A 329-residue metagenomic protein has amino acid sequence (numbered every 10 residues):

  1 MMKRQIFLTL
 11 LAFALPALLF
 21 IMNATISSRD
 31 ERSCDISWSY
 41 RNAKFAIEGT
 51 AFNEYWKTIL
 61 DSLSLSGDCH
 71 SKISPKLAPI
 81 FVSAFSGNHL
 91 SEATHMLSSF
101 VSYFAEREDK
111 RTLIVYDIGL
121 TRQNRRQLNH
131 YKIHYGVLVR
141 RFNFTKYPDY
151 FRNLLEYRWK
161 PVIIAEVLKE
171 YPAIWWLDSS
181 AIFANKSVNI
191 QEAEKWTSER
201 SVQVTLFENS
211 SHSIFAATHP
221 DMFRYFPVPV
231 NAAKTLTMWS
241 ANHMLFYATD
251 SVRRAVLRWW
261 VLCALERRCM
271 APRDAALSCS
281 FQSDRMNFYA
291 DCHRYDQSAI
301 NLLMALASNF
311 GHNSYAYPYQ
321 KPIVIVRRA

Functional and structural regions predicted by a protein language model:
M2-A329: Glycosyltransferase catalytic domains, chiefly GT-A lineage
